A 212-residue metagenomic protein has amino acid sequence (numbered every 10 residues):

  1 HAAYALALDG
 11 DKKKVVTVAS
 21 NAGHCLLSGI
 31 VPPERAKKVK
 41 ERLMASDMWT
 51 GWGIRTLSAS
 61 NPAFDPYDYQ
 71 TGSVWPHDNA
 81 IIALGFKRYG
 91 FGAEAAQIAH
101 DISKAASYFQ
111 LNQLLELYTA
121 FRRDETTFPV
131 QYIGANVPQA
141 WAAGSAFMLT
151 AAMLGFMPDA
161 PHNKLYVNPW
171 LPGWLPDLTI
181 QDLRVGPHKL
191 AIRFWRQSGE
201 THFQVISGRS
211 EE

Functional and structural regions predicted by a protein language model:
H1-V74, S107-Q131, F147-M148, L154 (+3 more regions): Extended glycan-interaction surfaces of carbohydrate-active proteins
N21, D78-I81, A142-S145: Catalytic-loop motifs flanking and including active-site residues across diverse enzymes
G29-R42, F86-A99, M157-P161: Structural helix-adjacent loops and short alpha-helical linkers that scaffold large soluble proteins
D65, N79-L84, V130-G134: Glycine- and acidic
S73-F109: Extended amphipathic alpha-helical segments enriched in small hydrophobics
Y132-Q181: Catalytic cores of secreted or luminal carbohydrate-active enzymes
F203-G208: Asparagine-centered strand-capping/turn motif at beta-strand->loop junctions
E212: Conserved small/polar residues in nucleotide/adenosyl-binding loops
